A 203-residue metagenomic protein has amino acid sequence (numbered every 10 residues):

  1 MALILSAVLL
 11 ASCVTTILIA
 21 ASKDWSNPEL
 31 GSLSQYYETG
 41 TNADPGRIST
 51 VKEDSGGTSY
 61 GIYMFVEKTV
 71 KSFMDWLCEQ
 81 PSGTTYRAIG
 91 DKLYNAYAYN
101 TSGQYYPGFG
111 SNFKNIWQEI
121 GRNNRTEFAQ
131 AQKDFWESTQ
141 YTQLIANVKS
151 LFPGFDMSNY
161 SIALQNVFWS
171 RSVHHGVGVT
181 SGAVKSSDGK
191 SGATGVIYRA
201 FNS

Functional and structural regions predicted by a protein language model:
I4-C13: Hydrophobic core
T15-I19: Membrane-interface motif at the C-terminal end of an N-terminal transmembrane signal
A20-S158, A163-S203: Cell-wall polysaccharide-cleaving catalytic domain and substrate-binding groove, primarily in peptidoglycan/chitin
